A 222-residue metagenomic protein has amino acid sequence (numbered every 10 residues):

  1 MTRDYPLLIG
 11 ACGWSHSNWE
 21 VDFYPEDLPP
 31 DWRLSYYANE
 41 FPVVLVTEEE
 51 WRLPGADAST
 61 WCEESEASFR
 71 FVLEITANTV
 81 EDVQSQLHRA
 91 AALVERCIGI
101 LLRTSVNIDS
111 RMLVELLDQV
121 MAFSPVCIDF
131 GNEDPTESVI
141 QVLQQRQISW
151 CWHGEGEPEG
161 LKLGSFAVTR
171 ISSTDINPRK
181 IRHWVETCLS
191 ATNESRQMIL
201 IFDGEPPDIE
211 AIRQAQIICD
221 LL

Functional and structural regions predicted by a protein language model:
M1-L222: Residues lining hydrophobic/aromatic ligand-binding pockets adjacent to catalytic sites
